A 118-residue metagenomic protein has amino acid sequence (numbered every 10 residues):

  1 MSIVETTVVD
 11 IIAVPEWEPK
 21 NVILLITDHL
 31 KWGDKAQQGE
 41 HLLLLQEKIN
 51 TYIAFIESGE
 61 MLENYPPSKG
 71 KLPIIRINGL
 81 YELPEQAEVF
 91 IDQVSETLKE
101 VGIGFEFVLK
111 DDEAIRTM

Functional and structural regions predicted by a protein language model:
M1-I3, T117-M118: Basic/polar N-terminal segments that are highly enriched at the extreme N-terminus, encompassing both cleavable
S2-A13, W17, D92-E96, F107: N-terminal intrinsically disordered, cationic/polar leader segments that include organellar targeting peptides
T7-G39: Short, compositionally biased "basic patch" segments
P19, G70, E100-G102: Short, well-ordered coil/turn elements that cap or connect secondary structure elements
V22-W32, P67-Y81: Short glycine-rich, basic-tinged beta-strand/loop micro-motifs
K35-E60: Acidic, aromatic-enriched beta-alpha/helix-loop junctions
E60-P67: Short, glycine- and small/hydrophobic-rich beta-strand elements in well-ordered beta-sheets
I74-M118: Helix-rich interaction surfaces within compact, conserved domain-sized segments that mediate assembly or partner
